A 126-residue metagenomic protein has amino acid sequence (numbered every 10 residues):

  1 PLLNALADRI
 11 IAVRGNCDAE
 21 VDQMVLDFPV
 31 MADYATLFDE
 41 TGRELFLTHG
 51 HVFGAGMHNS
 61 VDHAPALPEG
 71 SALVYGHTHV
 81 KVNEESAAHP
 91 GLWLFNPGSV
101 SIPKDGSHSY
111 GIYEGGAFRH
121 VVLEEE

Functional and structural regions predicted by a protein language model:
P1-D39: Core catalytic region of metal-dependent phosphoesterases/phosphodiesterases, especially metallo-beta-lactamase-like
A35, R43-F46: Conserved active-site beta-strand-loop modules that form the wall/rim of enzyme catalytic pockets and either contain
E44, H51-E125: Conserved beta-sheet core of the metallophosphoesterase superfamily
